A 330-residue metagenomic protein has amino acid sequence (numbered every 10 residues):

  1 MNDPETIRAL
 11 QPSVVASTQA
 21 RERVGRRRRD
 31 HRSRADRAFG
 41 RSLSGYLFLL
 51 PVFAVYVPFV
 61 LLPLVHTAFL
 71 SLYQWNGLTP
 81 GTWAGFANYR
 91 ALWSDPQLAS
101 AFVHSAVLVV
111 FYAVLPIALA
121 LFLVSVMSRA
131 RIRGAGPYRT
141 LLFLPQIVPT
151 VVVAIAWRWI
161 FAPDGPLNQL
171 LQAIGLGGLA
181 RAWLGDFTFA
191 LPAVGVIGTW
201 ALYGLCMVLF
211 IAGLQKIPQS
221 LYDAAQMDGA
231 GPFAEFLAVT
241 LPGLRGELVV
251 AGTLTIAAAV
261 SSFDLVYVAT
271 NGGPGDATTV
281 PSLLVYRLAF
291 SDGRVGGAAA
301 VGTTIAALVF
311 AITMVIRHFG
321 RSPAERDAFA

Functional and structural regions predicted by a protein language model:
M1-L49, I132-A135, I316-A330: Transmembrane alpha-helical segments of polytopic membrane transport and secretion proteins
S44-A330: A structural signal for multi-pass alpha-helical bundles of membrane permease subunits that mediate small-molecule
